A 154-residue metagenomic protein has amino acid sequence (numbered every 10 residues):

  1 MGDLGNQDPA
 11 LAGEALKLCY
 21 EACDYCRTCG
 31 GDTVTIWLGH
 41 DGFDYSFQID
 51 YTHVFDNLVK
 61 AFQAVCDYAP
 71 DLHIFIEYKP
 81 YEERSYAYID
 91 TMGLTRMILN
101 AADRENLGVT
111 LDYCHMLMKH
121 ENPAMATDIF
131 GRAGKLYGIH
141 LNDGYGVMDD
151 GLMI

Functional and structural regions predicted by a protein language model:
G2-G108, M118: Active-site acidic/histidine proton-transfer and metal-coordination neighborhood in alpha/beta enzyme cores
N6, I49, S85-G93, N100 (+1 more regions): Gly/Pro-rich active-site loop or hairpin
D112: Active-site glycine-centered loops adjacent to acidic/histidine catalytic or metal-binding residues that shape
